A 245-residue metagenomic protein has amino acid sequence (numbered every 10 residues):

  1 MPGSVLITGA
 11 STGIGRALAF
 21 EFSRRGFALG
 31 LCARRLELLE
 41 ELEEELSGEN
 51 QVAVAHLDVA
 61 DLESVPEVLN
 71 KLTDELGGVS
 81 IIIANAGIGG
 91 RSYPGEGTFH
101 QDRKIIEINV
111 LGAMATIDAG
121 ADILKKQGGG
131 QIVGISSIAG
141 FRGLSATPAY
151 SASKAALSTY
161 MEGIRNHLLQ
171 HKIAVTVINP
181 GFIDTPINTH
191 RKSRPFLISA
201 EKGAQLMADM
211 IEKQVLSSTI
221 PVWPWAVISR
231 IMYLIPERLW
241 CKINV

Functional and structural regions predicted by a protein language model:
G9-T12: Conserved glycine-rich cofactor-binding loop
R25-L42: Conserved glycine-rich Rossmann-like NAD(P)H-binding loop of the short-chain dehydrogenase/reductase
Y93-K104: Substrate-binding pocket helix/loop in short-chain dehydrogenase/reductase
G95, R142-P148: Active-site loop immediately N-terminal to the catalytic Tyr-X3-Lys motif of short-chain dehydrogenase/reductase
I117, S153: Active-site helix of classical SDR
S137: Residue(s) in the substrate-gating loop at a strand-loop-helix junction that position the organic substrate next
V177, K192-R230: C-terminal helical subdomain
